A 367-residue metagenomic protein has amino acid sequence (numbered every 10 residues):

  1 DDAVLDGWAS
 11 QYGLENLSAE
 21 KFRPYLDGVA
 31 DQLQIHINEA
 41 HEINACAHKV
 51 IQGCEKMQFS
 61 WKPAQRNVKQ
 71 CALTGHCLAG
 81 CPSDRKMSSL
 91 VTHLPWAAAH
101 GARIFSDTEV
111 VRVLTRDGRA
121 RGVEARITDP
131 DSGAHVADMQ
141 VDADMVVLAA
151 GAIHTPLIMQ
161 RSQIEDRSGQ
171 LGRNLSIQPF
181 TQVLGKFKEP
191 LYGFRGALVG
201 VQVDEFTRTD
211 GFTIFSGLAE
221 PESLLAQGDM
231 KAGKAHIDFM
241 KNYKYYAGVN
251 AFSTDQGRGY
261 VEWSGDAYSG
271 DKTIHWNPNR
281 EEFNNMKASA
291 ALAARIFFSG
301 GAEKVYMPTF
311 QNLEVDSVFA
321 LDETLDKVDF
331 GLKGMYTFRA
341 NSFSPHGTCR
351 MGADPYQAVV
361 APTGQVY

Functional and structural regions predicted by a protein language model:
D1-Q70, N277: Rossmann-like flavin
A3, K21-P24, A45, K49 (+9 more regions): Generic recognition of stable, solvent-exposed alpha-helical segments in well-folded globular domains
G7, Y25, G53, M57 (+6 more regions): Generic, well-ordered alpha-helical scaffold segments in large soluble proteins
E42-N67, K287-S289, R295-T324: Patatin-like phospholipase A catalytic core
G53, N67, A72-D144, L175: Helical element adjacent to the flavin cofactor pocket in flavoenzyme catalytic cores
P63-A64, L73-C77, V111-E124, A302-Y367: A glycine-rich dinucleotide-binding beta-alpha-beta segment and adjacent secondary-structure elements that constitute
A99, T108, V113, E124-V201: Glycine-rich loop(s) and the adjacent beta-strand/alpha-helix scaffold that form part
S168-F297, K304, V328, K333-V360 (+1 more regions): FAD cofactor-binding and catalytic pocket of flavoenzymes
